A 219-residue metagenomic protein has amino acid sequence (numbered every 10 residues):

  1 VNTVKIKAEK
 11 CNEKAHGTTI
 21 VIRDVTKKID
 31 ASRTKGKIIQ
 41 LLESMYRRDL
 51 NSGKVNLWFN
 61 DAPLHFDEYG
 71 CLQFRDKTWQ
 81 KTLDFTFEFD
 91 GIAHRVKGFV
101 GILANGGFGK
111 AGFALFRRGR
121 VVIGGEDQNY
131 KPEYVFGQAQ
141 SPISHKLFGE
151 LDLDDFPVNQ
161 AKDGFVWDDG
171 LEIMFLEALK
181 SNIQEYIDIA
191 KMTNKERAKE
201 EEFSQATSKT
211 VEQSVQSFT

Functional and structural regions predicted by a protein language model:
V1-K7, L179, T219: Short intrinsically disordered, low-complexity coil segments enriched in acidic
T3, K7-A111: Glycine/threonine-rich ATP-lid/beta-loop region of ATP-binding domains
I29-D30, R75-T219: Charged regulatory segments coupled to nucleotide-binding catalytic modules in large multidomain enzymes
